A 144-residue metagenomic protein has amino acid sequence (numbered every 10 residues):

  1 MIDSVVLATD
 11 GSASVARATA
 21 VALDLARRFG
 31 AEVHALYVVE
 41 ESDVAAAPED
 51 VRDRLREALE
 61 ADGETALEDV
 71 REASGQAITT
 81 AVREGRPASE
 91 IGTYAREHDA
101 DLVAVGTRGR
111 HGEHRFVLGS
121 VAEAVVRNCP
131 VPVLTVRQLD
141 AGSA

Functional and structural regions predicted by a protein language model:
D3-A46: Small/aliphatic-rich secondary-structure junction motif
A18-T19, A45-P48, G92-T93, R115-V117: Short, well-ordered secondary-structure micro-motifs
V21, A58-V70, E90: Short, solvent-exposed amphipathic alpha-helices that sit in or adjacent to ligand/effector-binding or catalytic
H34-L36, T79-R83, L134: General small-molecule cofactor/ligand-binding pocket signal
Y37-D62, A144: Acidic, proline/glycine-rich short linear motifs
V51-R54, E97-H98, V121-A122: Short, hinge-like loop/turn segments at secondary-structure boundaries
R71-V103, N128, D140-A144: Structural beta-alpha unit
D101-A144: Gly/Ser-rich helix-loop-strand patches that form or flank binding pockets for ribonucleotide-derived cofactors
